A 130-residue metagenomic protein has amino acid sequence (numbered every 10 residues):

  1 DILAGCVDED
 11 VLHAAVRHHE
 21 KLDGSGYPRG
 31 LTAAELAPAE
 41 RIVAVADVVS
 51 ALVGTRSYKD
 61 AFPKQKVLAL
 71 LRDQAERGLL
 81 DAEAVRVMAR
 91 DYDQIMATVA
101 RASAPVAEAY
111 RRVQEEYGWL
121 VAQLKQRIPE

Functional and structural regions predicted by a protein language model:
D1-E130: Histidine- and acidic-residue-rich, metal-dependent catalytic cores
